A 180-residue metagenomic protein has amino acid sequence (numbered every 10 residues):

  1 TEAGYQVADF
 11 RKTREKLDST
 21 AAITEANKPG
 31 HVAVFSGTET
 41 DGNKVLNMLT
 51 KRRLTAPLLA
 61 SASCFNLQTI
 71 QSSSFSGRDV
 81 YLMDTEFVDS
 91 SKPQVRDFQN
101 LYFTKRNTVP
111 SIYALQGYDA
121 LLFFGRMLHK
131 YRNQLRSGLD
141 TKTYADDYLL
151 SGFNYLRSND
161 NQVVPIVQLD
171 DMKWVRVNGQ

Functional and structural regions predicted by a protein language model:
T1-G4, L49, R53, Y102 (+3 more regions): Sec/Tat-exported extracytoplasmic proteins
T1-K44: Extracellular/periplasmic Venus flytrap/periplasmic-binding protein
A3-G4, F10, D97, L101-Y102 (+3 more regions): Soluble receptor-associated domains flanking membrane spans
R11, F35-G37, A60-C64, D84-T85 (+2 more regions): Active-site proximal loops enriched in glycine and acidic residues that flank catalytic Cys/His/Asp and coordinate
E25-N27, S74-F75, R157-D160: Extracellular/periplasmic catalytic domains that process cell-envelope and extracellular macromolecules
N43, N47, R96, N100 (+2 more regions): Solvent-exposed, polar/charged alpha-helical surfaces in well-ordered, non-transmembrane soluble domains, broadly
L46-Q116: Extracellular/periplasmic periplasmic-binding protein-like sensory domains
R106-A114, Y118, G125-G179: Segments of small-molecule ligand-sensing domains
